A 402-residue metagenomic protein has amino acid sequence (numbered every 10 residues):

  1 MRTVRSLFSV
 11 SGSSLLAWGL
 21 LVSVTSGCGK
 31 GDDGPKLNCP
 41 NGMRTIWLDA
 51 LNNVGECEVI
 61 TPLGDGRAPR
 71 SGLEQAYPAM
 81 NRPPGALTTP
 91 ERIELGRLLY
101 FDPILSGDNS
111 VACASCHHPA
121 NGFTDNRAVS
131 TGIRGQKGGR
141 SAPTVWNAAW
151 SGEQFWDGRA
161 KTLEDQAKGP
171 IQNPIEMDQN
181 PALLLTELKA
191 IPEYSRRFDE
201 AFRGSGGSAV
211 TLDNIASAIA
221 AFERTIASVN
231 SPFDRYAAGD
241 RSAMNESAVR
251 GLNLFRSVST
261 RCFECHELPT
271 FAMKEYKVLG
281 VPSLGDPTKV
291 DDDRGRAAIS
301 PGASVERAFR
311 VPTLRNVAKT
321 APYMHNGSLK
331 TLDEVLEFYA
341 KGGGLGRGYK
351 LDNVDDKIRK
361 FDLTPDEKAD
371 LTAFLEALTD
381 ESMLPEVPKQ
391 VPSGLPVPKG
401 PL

Functional and structural regions predicted by a protein language model:
M1-V10: N-terminal secretory signal peptides that target proteins for export/translocation
S11-S23: Bacterial N-terminal signal peptides
T25-G27: C-terminal motif of bacterial Sec signal peptides marking the signal peptidase cleavage site
G29-G31: Bacterial signal peptide processing site
P35-G169, D234-L351, E386-L402: Short glycine/threonine-rich turn/loop motifs
R82-G85, D102, Q172-P174, A182-L185 (+3 more regions): Second-shell loop/turn segments in exported
A167-D178, L188: Short loop->beta-strand "edge-of-pocket" segments that line small-molecule binding or catalytic clefts across diverse
P181-E200, G204-V229, A318, S328-L402: C-terminal capping alpha-helices of c-type cytochrome domains
